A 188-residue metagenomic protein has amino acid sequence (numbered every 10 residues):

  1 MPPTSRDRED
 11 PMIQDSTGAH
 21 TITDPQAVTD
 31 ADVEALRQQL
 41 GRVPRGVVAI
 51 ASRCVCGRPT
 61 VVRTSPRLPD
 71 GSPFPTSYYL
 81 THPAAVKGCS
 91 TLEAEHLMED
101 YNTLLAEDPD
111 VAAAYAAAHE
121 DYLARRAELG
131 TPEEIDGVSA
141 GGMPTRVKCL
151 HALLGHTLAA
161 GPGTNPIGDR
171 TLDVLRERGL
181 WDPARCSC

Functional and structural regions predicted by a protein language model:
R6, D10-C188: Preference for intrinsically disordered or flexible, low-complexity segments and adjacent hinge/connector residues
